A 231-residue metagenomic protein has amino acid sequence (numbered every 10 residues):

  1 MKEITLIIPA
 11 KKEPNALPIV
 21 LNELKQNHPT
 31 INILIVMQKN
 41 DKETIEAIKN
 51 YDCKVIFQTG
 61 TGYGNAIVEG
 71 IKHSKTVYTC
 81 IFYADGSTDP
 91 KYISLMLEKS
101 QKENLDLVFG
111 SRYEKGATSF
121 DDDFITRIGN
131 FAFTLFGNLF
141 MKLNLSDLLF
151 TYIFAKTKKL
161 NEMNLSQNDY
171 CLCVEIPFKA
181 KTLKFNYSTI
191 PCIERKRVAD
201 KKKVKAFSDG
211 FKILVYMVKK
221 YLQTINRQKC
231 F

Functional and structural regions predicted by a protein language model:
M1-I4, P9, N15, I19-N22 (+5 more regions): Hydrophobic helical membrane-anchoring modules
E13-A16, N40, Y63, D89: Donor nucleotide-sugar binding loop of glycosyltransferases
N22-I31: Short, acidic, metal-binding catalytic loop of nucleotide-sugar glycosyltransferases
M37-I45: A conserved acidic beta->alpha catalytic loop
N50-D52: Short, structured coil segments at secondary-structure junctions
T59-T61, N65-K72, Y78, P90-Y170 (+1 more regions): Acceptor/aglycone-binding surface of glycosyltransferases and processive sugar-polymer synthases
V77-S87: Short beta-strand-to-loop acidic/aromatic patch adjacent to the donor-nucleotide binding site
